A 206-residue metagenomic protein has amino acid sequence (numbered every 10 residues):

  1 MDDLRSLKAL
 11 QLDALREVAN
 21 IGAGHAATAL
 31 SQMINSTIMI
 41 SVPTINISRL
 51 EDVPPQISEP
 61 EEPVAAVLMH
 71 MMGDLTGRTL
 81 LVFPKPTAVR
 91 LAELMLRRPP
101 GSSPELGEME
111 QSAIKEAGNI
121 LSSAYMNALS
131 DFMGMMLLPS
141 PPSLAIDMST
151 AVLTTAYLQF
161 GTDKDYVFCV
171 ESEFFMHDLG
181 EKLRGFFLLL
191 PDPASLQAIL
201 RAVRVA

Functional and structural regions predicted by a protein language model:
D2-A206: Composition-driven recognition of glycine/serine/threonine/acidic- and proline-rich low-complexity segments and repeats
